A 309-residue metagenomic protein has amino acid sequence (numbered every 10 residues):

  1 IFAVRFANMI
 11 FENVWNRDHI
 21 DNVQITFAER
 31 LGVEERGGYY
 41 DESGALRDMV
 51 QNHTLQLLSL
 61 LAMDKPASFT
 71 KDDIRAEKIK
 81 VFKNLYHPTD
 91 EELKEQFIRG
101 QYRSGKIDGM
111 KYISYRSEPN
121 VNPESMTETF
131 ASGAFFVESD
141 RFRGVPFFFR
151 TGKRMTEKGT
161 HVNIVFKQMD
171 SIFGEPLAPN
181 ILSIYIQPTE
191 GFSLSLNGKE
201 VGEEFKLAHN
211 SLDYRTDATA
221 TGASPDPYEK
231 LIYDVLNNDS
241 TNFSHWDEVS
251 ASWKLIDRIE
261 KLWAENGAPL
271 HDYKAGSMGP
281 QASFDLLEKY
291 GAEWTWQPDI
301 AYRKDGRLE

Functional and structural regions predicted by a protein language model:
I1-E309: Secretory/organelle targeting and membrane-embedding segments
